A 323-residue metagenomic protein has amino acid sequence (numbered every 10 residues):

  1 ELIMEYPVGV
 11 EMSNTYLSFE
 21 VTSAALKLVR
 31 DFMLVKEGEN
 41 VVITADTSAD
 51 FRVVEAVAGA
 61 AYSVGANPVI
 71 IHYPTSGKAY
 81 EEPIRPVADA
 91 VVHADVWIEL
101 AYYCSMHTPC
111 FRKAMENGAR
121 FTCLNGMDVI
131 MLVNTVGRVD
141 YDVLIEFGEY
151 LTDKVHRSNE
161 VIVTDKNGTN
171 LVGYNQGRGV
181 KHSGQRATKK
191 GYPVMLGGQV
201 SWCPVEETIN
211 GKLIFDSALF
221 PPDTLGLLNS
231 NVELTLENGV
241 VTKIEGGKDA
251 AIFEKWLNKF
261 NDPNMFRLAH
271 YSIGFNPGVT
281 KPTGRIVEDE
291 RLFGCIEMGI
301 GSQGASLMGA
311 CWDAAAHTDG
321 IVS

Functional and structural regions predicted by a protein language model:
L2-N229, E237, D262: Active-site bordering "gate/hinge" segments that shape substrate access to catalytic or cofactor-binding pockets
S158, V241-K243, L268: A broad structural signal for short, well-ordered beta-strand segments within beta-sheet-rich domains
Q176, G246-G247: Residue-level structural signal for beta-strand termini and adjacent loop
I209-G211, S230-V232, R267-A269, G294: A generic structural signal for short beta-strands and their flanking turns/coil linkers
L219-P222, D249-A251, P277-V279: Short, catalytically relevant binding-site loops at active-site mouths
S230-E245: Active-site and channel-lining beta-strand-loop segments that bind or position nucleotide-derived/phosphorylated
A251-N261: A short, polar/charged loop-to-alpha-helix boundary motif
P263-I321: Cysteine/selenocysteine-centered motifs that mediate thiol-based redox chemistry or coordinate metal-sulfur cofactors
